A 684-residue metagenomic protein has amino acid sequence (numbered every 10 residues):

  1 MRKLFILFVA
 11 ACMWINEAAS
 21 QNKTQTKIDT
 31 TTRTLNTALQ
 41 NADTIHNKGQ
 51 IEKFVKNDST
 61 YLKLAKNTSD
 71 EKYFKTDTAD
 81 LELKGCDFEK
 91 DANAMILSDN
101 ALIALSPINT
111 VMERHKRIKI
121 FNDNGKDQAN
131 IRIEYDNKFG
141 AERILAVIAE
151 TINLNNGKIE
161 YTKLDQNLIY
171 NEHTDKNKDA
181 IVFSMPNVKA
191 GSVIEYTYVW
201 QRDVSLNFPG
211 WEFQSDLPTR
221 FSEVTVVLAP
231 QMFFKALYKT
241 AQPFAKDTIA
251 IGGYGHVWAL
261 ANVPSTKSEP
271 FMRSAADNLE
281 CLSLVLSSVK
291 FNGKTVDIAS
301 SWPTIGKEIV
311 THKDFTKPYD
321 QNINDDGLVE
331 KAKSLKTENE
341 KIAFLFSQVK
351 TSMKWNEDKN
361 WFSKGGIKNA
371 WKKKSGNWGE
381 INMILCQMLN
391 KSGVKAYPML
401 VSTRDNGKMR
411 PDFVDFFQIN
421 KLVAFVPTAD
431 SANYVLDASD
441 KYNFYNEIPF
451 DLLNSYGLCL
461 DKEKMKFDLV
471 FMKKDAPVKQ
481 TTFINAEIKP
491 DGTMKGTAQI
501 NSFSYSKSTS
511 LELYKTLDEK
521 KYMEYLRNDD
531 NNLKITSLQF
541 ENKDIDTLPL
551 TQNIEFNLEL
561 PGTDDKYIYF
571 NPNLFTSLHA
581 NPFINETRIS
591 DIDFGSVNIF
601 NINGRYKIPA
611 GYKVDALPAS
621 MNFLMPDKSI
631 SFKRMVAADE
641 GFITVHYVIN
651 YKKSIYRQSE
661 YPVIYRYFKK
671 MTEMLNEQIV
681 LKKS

Functional and structural regions predicted by a protein language model:
L4-C12: Sec-dependent N-terminal signal peptides
C12-A19: C-terminal segment of classical bacterial N-terminal signal peptides
Q21-N22, K27-K307, N324, E380-C386 (+5 more regions): Beta-strand-rich, non-transmembrane domain signature
R202, V349-M353, T672-L675: Sec/Tat-exported extracytoplasmic proteins
W302-K373: Secondary-structure boundary elements
M523-S684: A carboxyl-terminal module marker
